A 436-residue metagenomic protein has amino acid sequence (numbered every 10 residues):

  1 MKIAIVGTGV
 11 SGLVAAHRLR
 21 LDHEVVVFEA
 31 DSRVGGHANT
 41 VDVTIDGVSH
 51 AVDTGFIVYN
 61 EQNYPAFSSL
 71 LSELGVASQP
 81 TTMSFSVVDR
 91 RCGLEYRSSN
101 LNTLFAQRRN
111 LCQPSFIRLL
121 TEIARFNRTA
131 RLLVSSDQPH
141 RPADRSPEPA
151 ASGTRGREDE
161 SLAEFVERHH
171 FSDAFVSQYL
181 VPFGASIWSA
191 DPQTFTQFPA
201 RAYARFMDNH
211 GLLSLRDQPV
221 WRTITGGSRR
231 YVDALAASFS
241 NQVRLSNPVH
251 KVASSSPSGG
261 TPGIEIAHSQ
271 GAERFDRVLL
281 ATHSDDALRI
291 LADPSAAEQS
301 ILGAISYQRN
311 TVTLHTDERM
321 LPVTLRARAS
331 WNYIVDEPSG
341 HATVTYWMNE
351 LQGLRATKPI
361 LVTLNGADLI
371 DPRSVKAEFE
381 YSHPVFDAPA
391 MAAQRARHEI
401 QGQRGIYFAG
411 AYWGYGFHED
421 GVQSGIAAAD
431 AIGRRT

Functional and structural regions predicted by a protein language model:
K2-V27: N-terminal Rossmann-like FAD-binding beta1-loop-alpha1 element of flavoenzymes
S11, R33, D285: Conserved Rossmann-like nucleotide-cofactor binding loop
R20-T44: Glycine-rich FAD pyrophosphate-binding loop
V41-F67: N-terminal glycine-rich dinucleotide-binding loop that anchors FAD/FMN and/or NAD(P) in oxidoreductases
D42, R97-L104, G340-T436: Conserved flavin/dinucleotide-binding core of flavoenzymes
E61-A200, R205: Mobile amphipathic helical/loop "lid" adjacent to a hydrophobic cofactor/ligand pocket
A204-P257, T261-H268: Helical element adjacent to the flavin cofactor pocket in flavoenzyme catalytic cores
P248-P384: Mid-domain catalytic core of redox enzymes that form a hydrophobic substrate pocket/lid adjacent to a catalytic redox
